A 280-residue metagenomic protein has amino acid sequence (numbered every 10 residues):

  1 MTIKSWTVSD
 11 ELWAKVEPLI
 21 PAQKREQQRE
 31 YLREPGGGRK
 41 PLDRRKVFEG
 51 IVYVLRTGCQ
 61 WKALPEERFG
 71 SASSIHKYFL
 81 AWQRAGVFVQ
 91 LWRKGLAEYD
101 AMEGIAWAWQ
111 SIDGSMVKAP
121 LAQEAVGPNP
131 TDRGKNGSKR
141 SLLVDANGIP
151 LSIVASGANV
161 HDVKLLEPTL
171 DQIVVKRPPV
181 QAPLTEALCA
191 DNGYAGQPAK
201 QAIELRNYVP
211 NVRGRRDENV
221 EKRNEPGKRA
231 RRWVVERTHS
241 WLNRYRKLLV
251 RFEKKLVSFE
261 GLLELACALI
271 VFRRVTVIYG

Functional and structural regions predicted by a protein language model:
M1-G280: Short alpha-helical elements
